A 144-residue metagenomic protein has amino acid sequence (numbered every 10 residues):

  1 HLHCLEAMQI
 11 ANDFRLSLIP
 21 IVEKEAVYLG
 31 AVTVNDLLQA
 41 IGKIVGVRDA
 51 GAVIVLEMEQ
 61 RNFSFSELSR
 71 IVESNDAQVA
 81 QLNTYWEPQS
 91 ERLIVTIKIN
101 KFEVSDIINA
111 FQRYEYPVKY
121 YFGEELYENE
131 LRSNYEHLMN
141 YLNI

Functional and structural regions predicted by a protein language model:
H1-R15, V22-E23, L38-G46, S64-N75: The conserved cystathionine-beta-synthase
S17, L29-L37: Short hydrophobic beta-strand motif reused across regulatory alpha/beta modules
S17-I19, V95: Conserved beta-strand core positions
I41, A50-I144: A conserved regulatory-domain signal marking ACT and ACT-like small-molecule sensing domains and adjacent regulatory
